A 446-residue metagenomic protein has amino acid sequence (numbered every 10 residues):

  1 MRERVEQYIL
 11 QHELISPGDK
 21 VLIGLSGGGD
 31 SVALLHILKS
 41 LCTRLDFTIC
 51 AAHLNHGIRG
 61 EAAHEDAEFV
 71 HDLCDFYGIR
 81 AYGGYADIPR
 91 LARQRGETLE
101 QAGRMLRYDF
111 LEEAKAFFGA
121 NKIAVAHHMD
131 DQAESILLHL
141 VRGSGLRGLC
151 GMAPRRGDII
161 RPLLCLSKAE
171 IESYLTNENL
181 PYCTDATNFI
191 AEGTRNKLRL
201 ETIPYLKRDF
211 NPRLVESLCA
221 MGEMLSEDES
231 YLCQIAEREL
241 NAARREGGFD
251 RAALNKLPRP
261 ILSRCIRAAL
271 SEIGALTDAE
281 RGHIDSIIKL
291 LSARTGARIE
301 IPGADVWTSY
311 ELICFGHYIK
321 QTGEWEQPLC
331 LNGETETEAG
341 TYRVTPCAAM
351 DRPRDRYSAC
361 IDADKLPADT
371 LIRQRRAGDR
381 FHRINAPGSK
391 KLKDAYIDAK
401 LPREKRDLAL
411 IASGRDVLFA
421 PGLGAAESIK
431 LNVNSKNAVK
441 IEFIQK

Functional and structural regions predicted by a protein language model:
M1-L25, G29-P204: Core alpha/beta nucleotide-donor-binding catalytic domains of modification enzymes
R2-D30, T48-C50, L54, A86 (+5 more regions): AMP-forming adenylation/ATP pyrophosphatase catalytic core
D185-F189, P212-V215, D278: Short, surface-exposed loop/turn segments at secondary-structure junctions
N188-F189, G193, E216-S226: Internal, active-site/partner-interface "lid" segment
Y205-S217: Inter-helical turn/loop segments and adjacent helix faces that build the functional surface of alpha-helical bundle
